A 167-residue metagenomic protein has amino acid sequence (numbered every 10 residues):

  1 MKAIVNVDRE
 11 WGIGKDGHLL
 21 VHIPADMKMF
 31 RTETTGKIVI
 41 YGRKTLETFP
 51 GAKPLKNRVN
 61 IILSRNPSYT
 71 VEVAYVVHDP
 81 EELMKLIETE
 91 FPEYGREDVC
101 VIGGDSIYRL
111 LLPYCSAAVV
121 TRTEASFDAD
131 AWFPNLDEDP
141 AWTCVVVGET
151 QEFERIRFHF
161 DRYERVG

Functional and structural regions predicted by a protein language model:
M1-G167: Enzymes that bind and transform nitrogen-containing heteroaromatic metabolites
